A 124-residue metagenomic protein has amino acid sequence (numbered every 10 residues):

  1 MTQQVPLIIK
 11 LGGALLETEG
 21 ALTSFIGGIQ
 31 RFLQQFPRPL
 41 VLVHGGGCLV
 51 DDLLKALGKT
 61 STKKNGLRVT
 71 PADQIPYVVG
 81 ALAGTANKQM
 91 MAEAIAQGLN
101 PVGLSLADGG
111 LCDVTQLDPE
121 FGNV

Functional and structural regions predicted by a protein language model:
M1-V124: Nucleotide/pyrophosphate-binding catalytic subdomain
